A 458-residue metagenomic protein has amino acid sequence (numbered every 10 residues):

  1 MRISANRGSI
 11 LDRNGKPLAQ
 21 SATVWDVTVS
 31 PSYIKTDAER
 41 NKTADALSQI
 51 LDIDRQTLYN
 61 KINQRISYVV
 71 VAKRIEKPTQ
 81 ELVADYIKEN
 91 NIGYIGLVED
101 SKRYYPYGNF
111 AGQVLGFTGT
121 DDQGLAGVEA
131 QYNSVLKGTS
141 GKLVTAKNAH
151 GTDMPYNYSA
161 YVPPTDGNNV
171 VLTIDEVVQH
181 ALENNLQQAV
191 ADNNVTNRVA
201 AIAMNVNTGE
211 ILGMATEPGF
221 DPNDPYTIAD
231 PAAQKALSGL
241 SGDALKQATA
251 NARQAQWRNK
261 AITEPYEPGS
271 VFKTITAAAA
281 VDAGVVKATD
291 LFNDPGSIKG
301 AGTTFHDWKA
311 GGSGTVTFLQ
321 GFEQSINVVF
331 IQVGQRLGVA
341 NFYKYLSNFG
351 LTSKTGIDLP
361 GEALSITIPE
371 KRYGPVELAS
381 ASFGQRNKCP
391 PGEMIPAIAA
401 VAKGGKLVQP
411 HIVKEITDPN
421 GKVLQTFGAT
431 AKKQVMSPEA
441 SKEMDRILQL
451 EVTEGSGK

Functional and structural regions predicted by a protein language model:
M1, V27-D37, A44-L47, R65-R74 (+9 more regions): Second-shell loop/turn segments in exported
R2-N6, S140, N194-R198, Y266: Short, small/polar residue-rich loop motifs at catalytic or cofactor-binding pockets
I3, I10-A19, L182, M204-L212: Short, glycine-anchored, charge-dense loop/turn motifs used at functional sites
A5-L51: Juxtamembrane extramembrane loops of integral membrane proteins
A19, N148-S159, N207-V271, I275-K458: Beta-lactam-recognizing serine transpeptidase/beta-lactamase-like catalytic domain environment
V29, K42-Q49, N63-G167: Small/polar-residue-rich segments within soluble enzyme cores
N41-D45, Q49, Q56, N60 (+20 more regions): Solvent-exposed, polar/charged alpha-helical surfaces in well-ordered, non-transmembrane soluble domains, broadly
P155-V199: Conserved, well-ordered alpha-helix/loop/beta-strand core segments that scaffold catalytic motifs
